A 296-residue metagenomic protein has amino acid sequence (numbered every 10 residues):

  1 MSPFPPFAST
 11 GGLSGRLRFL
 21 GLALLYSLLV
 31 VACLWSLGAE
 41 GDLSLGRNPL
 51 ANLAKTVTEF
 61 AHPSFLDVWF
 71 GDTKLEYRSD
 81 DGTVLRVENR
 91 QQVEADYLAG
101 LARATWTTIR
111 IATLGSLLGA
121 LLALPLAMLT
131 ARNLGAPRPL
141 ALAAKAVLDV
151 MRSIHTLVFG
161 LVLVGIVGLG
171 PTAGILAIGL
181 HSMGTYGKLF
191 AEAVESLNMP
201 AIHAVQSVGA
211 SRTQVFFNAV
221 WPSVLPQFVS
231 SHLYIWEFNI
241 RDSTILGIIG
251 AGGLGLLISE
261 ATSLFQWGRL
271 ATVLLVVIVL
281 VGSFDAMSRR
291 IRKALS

Functional and structural regions predicted by a protein language model:
M1-L117, L129, N133: N-terminal, non-cleaved signal-anchor transmembrane helix
E94, L98, A102, W106 (+6 more regions): Alpha-helical membrane-protein architecture signal
A102-R110, A144-M151, E237, S259-T262: Alpha-helical membrane-interface segments at transmembrane helix boundaries
L122-L126, V158, A173, L180-V194 (+4 more regions): Membrane-embedded alpha-helices of multi-pass transport/permease systems
G135, L140, K145-G179: Generic hydrophobic transmembrane alpha-helix motif, especially the helices
G165, E237-V277, A294-S296: Glycine-rich helix-loop "coupling/hinge" segments at transmembrane-helix boundaries in multipass transporters
L197-P200, A204-Q214, A219-V224, A251: Short helix-to-coil transition segments within interhelical loops that connect adjacent transmembrane helices
R212-L246, G268-L280, F284, S288: Transmembrane alpha-helices
